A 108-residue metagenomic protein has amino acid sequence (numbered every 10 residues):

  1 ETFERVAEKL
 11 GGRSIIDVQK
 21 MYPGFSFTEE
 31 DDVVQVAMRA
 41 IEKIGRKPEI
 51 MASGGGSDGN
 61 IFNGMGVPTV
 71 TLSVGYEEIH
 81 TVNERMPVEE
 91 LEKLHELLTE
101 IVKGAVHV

Functional and structural regions predicted by a protein language model:
E1-V108: Metal-dependent amide/peptide-bond hydrolase catalytic core, centered on the "pita-bread" metallohydrolase fold
